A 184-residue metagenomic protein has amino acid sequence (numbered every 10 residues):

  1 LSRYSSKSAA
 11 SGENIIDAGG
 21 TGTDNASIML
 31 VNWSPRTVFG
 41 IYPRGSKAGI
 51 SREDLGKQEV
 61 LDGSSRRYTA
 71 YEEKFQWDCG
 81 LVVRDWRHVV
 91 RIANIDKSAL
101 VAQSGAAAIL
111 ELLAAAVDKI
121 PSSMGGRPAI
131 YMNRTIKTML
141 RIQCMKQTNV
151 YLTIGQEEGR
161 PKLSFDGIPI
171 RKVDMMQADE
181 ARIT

Functional and structural regions predicted by a protein language model:
L1-T184: Core alpha/beta structural scaffold of self-assembling particle/tube/pore-forming proteins
